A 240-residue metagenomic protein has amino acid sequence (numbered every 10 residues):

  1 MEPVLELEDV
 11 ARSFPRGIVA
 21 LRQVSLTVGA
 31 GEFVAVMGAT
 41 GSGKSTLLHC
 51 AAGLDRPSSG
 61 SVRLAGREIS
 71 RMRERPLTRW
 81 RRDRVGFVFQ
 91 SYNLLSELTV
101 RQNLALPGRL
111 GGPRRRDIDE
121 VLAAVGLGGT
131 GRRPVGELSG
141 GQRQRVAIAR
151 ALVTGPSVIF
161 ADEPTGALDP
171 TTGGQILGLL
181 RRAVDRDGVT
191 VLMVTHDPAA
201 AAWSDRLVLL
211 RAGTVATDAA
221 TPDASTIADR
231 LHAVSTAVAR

Functional and structural regions predicted by a protein language model:
M37-A39: The feature captures the beta-strand-to-loop junction immediately N-terminal to the Walker
A52: Helix-to-loop junction immediately C-terminal to a conserved catalytic motif
I69-V85, S225-A228: ABC ATPase NBD coupling module
L98-A105: Short coil-to-helix segment of the ABC ATPase nucleotide-binding domain corresponding to the Q-loop/switch region
L127, G131, A151-L152: ABC ATPase C-loop
P134-L138, Q142-Q144: Conserved ABC ATPase signature
V153-S157: A short, proline-enriched helix->beta-strand linker immediately N-terminal to the Walker B motif in ABC-type P-loop
I159-D162: Catalytic Walker B motif of ABC-type/P-loop ATPase nucleotide-binding domains
